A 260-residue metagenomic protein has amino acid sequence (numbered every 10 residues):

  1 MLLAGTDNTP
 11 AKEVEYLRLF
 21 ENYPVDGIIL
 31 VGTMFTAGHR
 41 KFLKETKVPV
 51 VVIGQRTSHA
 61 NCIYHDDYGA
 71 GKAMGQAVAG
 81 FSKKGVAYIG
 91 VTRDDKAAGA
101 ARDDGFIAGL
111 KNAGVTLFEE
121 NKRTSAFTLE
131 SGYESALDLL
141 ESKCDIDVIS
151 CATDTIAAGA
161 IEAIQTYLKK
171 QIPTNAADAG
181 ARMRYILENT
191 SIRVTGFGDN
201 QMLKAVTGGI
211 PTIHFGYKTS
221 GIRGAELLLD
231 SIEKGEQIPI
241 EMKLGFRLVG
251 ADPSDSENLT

Functional and structural regions predicted by a protein language model:
M1-D26: Amphipathic helical "hinge" segments at domain boundaries
L3-K12, I63-A73, I89-K111, V115-L137 (+4 more regions): Hinge/beta->alpha junction and helix N-cap segments in small-molecule ligand-binding domains
N22-P24, F81-S82, L139-D145: Glycine-rich phosphate-binding loop signature in dinucleotide/nucleotide-binding domains
D26-I28, V50-V51, V148: Short, Asp-centered acidic motifs that coordinate Mg2+ and/or phosphate in catalytic or ligand-binding sites
V31-A73, T155, L187, G198-I210: Flexible loop/hinge segments that line or gate small-molecule binding clefts
P49, K83-G85: Residues that mark the start of a beta-strand
C144-D147, I156, I161-T260: Flexible loop/turn connectors
